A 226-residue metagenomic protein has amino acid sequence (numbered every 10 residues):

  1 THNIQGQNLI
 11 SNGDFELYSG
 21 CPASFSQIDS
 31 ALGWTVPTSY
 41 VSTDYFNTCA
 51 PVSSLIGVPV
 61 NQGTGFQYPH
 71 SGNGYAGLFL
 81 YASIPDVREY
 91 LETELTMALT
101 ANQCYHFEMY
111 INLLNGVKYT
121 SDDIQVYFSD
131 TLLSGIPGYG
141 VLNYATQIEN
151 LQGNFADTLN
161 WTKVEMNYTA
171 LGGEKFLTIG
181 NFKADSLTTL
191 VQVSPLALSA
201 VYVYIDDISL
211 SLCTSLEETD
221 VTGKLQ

Functional and structural regions predicted by a protein language model:
T1-Q5: C-terminal segment of classical bacterial N-terminal signal peptides
G6-C104, Y110-L114, Y119-Y127, I136-C213: Aromatic (Trp/Tyr/Phe) and Gly/Pro-enriched flexible surface segments
T131-L133: Change "in extracellular beta-sheet-rich domains … of secreted and cell-surface proteins" to "in beta-sheet-rich domains
S211-Q226: Residue-level detector of functionally pivotal "anchor" positions at catalytic/ligand-binding pockets or at interdomain
